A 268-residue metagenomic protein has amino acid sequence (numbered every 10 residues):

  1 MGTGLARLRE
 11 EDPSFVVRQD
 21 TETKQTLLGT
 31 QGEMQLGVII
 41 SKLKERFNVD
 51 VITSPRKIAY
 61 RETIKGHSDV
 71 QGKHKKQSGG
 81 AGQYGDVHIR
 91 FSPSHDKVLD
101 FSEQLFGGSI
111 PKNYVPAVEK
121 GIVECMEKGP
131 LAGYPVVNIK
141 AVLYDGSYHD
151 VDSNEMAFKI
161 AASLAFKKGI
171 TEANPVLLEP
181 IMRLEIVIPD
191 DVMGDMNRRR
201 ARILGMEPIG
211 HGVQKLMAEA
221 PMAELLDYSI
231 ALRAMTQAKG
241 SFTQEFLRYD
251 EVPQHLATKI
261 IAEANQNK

Functional and structural regions predicted by a protein language model:
M1-K268: Accessory interaction regions appended to the cores of large information-processing enzymes
